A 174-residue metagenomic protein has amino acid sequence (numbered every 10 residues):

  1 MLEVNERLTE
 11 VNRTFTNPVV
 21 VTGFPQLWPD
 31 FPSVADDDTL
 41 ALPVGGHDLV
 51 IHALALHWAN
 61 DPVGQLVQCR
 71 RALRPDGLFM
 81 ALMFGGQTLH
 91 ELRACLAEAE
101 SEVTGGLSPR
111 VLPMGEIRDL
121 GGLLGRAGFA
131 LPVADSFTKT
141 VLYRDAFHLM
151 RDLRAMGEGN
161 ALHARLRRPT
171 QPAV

Functional and structural regions predicted by a protein language model:
M1-N17: Conserved alpha-helix/loop element of class I SAM-dependent methyltransferases that forms part of the SAM/SAH-binding
G23-L42: Adenosine-cofactor binding site in Rossmann-like domains, unifying the SAM/SAH pocket of S-adenosylmethionine-dependent
L40-V50: A short acidic, Gly/Pro-enriched loop at the edge of an enzyme's catalytic core that lines a small-molecule cofactor
H52-A55: A short beta-strand submotif of the Rossmann-like class I SAM-dependent methyltransferase core that lines
H57-A59: A short His-aromatic
V63-L78: A short glycine-rich, Lys/Arg-flanked "PGG" loop and its adjoining helix->strand segment in the class I
L82-H148, M156-P169: Conserved catalytic/acceptor-binding region of the Class I
T170-V174: Short, intrinsically disordered, charge-balanced linker/junction segments flanking boundaries in proteins
